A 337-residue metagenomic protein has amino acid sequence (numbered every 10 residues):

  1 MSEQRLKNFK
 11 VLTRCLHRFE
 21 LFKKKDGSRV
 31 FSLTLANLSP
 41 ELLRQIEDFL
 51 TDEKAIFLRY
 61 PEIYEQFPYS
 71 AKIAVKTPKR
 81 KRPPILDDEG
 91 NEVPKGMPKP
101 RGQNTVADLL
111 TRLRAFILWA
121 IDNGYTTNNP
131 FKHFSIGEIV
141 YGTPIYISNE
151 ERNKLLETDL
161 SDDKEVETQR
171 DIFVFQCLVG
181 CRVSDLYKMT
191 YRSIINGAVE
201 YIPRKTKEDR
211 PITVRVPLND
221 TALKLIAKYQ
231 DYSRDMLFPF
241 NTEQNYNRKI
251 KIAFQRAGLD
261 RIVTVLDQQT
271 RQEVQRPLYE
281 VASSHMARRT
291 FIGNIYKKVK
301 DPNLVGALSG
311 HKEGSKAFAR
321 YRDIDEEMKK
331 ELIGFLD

Functional and structural regions predicted by a protein language model:
M1-Q4, T13-T143, T158-S161: N-terminal core-binding DNA-recognition domain of tyrosine recombinases/integrases
I117-N129, Q176-A198: Short, charged phosphate-coordinating catalytic segments
S135-I136, V179, K188-A227: Conserved tyrosine-mediated DNA breakage-rejoining catalytic core shared by Y-recombinases
K154-L155, V214-K224, K228, A319-D337: DNA/chromatin major-groove-contacting recognition/catalytic segments
L160-V174: Conserved catalytic core of the tyrosine transesterase superfamily
S161-D163, D231-M236, K251-A307, H311: Short, basic (Lys/Arg/His-rich) helix/loop patches that form interaction surfaces in the mid-to-C-terminal regions
K188-I194, Y296-K298, G306-E313, R320-I324: A short, basic/aromatic helix-end/turn motif that makes direct DNA contacts
K205-K207, E243-Y246, S309-F335: Catalytic-site neighborhood detector that most strongly recognizes the C-terminal catalytic loop/helix of tyrosine
